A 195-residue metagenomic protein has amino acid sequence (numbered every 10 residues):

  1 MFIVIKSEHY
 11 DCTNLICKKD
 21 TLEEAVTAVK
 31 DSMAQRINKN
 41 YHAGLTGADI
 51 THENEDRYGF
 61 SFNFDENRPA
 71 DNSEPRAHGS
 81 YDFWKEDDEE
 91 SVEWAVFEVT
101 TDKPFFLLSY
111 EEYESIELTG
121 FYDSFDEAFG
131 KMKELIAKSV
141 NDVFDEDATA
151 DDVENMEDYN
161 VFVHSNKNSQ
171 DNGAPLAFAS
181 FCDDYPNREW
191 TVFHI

Functional and structural regions predicted by a protein language model:
M1-I3, T101-F106: Short structural boundary motif marking the start of a folded domain
I3, T13-I16: Generic alpha-helical hydrophobic packing signal
K6-D11, D20-H42, Y110-E114, D123-E146: A short, charged, amphipathic alpha-helix used as a generic interaction element across diverse proteins
T13-N14, A34-D102, A137-I195: Short, mixed-charge low-complexity intrinsically disordered segments
L15-K18, L118-F121, F178: Residue-level detector of high-confidence beta-strand sites
